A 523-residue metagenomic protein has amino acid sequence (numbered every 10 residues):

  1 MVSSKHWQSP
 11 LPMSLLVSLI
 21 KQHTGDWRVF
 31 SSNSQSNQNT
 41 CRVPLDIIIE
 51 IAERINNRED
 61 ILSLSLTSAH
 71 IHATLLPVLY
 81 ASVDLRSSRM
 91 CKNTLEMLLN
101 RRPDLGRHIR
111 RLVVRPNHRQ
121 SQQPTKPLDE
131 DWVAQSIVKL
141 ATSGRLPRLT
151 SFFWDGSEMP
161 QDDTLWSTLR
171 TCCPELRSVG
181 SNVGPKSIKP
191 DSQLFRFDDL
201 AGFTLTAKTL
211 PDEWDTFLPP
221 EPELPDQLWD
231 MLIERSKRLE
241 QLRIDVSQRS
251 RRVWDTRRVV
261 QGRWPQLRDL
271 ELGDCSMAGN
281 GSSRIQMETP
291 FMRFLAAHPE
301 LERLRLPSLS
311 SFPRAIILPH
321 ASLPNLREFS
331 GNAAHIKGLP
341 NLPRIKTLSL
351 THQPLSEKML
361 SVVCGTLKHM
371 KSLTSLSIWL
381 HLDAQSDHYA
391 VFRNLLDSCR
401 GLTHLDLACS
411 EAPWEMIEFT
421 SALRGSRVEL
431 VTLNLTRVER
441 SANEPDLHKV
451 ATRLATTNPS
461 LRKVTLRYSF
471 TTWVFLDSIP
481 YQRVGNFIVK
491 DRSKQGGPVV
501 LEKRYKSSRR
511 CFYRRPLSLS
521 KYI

Functional and structural regions predicted by a protein language model:
M1-I61, S65-T74, S87-D104, V138 (+3 more regions): Eukaryotic N-terminal targeting leaders
S4-H6, S18-T24, S34-N37, D46-I51 (+7 more regions): Leucine-rich solenoid repeat modules
S36-W132, W154-M159, G184, P313 (+2 more regions): Hydrophobic regular-secondary-structure patch
A52, L85, V114, S151-W154 (+11 more regions): Conserved beta-strand positions
V83-L95, E158-D162, G184-K189, S250-R252 (+6 more regions): Acidic-and-aromatic substrate-binding clefts and catalytic sites of carbohydrate-active enzymes
K92-E96, K126-K139, E221-W229, I285-T289 (+4 more regions): Well-ordered, non-membrane alpha-helical segments in soluble/globular domains
R119-R344: Leucine-rich repeat
Q193, F197-R238, H352-H404, A408-C409: Ligand-binding grooves and catalytic loops that recognize ribose/phosphate and carbohydrate rings, and esterified lipid
